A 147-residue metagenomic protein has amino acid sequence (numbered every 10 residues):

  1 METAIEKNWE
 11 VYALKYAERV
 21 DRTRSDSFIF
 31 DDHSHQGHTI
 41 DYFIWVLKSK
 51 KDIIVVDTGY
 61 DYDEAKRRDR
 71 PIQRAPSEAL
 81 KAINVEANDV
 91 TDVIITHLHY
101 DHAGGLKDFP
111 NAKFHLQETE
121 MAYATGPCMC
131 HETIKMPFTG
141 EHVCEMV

Functional and structural regions predicted by a protein language model:
M1-I53, Y60-Y62: Zn-dependent metallo-beta-lactamase
E2-A4, R74-V85, D89, T119-V147: Metallo-beta-lactamase
A13, V55, F114-L116: A structural signal for short, well-ordered beta-strand segments and their strand-loop junctions that often border
R19, D101, A122: Surface-exposed, flexible loop/turn segments at secondary-structure boundaries
I54-V56, I94: Residue-level marker for buried hydrophobic side chains located in beta-strands that build the well-ordered beta-sheet
D57-G59, T119: Short loop/turn segments at strand-loop or loop-helix junctions that form parts of catalytic or ligand-binding pockets
D63-R67: A generic structural signal for short coil/turn motifs at secondary-structure boundaries
R70-L116: Active-site metal-binding motif and surrounding structural segment of the metallo-beta-lactamase
